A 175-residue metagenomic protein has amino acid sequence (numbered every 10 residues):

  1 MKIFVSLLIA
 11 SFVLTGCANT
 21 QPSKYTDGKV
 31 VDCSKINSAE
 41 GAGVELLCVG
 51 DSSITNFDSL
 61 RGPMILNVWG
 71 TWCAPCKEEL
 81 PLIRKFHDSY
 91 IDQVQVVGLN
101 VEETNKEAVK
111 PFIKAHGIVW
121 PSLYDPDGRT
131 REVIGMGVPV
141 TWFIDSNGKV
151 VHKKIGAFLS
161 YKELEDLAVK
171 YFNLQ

Functional and structural regions predicted by a protein language model:
M1-L47, E163, Q175: N-terminal targeting signals for export/organelle localization
S38, G43-M64: A short beta-strand-turn-helix
A39-G41, L60-R61, I91, T104 (+1 more regions): Extracytoplasmic
R61-P63, D92-Q95, V119-W120: Loop/turn elements at helix/coil->beta-strand transitions in domains of secreted/extracellular proteins
G62-M64, W69-W72, G137: Short pre-active-site segment immediately N-terminal to redox-active cysteine/selenocysteine motifs in thiol-based
I65-L66, V96, T141: Hydrophobic beta-strand anchors of alpha/beta hydrolase catalytic cores
K77-H116, P126-E132: Structural microenvironment flanking redox-active thiols in thiol-disulfide oxidoreductases
P111-I118, Y124-F172: Thiol/disulfide oxidoreductase modules built on the thioredoxin-like
